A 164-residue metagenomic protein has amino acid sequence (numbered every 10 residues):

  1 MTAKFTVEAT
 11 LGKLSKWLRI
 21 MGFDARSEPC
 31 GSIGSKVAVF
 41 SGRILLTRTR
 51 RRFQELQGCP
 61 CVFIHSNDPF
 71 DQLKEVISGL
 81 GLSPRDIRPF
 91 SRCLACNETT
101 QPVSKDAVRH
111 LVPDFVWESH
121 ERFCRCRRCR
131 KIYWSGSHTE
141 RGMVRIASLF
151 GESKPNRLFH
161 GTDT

Functional and structural regions predicted by a protein language model:
M1-R88: Long, charged N-terminal interaction/targeting segments
T2-M21, R122, S135-H160: Extended interfacial segments that mediate partner engagement and assembly in macromolecular machines
S27, R109-L111, R128, W134-T139: Metal-cofactor-dependent catalytic cores
C30-G31, E152, T164: N-terminal, charge-rich interaction modules
I87-S91, E118-E121: Flanking scaffold residues of small Cys/His-coordinated metal-binding clusters
C93-C96, C126-C129: Short cysteine-rich clusters marking metal-coordination/redox-active sites
E98-P102, W134: Short functional micro-motifs and their immediate structural scaffolds
H110-F123: Short linker/helix segments within small regulatory modules
